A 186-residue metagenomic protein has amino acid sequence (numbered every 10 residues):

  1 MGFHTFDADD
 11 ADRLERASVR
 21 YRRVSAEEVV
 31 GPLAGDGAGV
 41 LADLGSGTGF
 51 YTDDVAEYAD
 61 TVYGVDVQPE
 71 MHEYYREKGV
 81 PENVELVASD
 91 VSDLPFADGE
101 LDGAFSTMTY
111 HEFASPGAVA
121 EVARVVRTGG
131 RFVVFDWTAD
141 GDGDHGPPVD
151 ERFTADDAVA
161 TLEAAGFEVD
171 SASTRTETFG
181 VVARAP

Functional and structural regions predicted by a protein language model:
M1-D36, F50: Conserved class I S-adenosyl-L-methionine
R13-R20, R131-V182: C-terminal alpha-helical "lid/dimerization" subdomain adjacent to the S-adenosyl-L-methionine
A34-G35, A56, F113, V126: A generic alpha-to-beta junction signature in SAM-dependent methyltransferases
G39, D60, D102: Conserved acidic residues
A42, G47-D93: Class I SAM-dependent methyltransferase SAM/SAH-binding core
S92-G103: A short acidic, Gly/Pro-enriched loop at the edge of an enzyme's catalytic core that lines a small-molecule cofactor
D102-P116: A short SAM/SAH-binding and catalytic strip from SAM-dependent methyltransferases
G117-R131: A short glycine-rich, Lys/Arg-flanked "PGG" loop and its adjoining helix->strand segment in the class I
